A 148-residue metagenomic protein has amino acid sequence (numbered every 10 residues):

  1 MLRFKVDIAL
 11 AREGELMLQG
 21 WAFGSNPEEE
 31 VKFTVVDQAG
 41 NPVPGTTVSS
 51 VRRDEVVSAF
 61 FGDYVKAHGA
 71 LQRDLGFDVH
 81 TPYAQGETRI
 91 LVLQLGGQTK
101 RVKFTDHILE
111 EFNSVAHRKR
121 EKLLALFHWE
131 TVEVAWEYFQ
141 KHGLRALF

Functional and structural regions predicted by a protein language model:
M1-F148: Basic, ligand-binding patches in group-transfer machinery, especially extracytoplasmic/periplasmic segments
